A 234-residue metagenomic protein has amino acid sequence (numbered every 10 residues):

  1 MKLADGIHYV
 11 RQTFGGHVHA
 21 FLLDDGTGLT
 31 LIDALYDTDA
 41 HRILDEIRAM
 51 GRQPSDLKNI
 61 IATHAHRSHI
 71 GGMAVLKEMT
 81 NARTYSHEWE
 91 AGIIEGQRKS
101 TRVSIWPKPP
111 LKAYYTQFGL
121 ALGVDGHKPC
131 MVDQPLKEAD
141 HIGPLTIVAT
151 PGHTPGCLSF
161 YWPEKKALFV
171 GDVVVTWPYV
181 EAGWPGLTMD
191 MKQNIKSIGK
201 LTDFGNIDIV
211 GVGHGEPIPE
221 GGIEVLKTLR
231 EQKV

Functional and structural regions predicted by a protein language model:
M1-H8, T116-L120, I142-L145: Short Pro/Gly-enriched beta-strand edge/turn motifs at strand-loop
M1-M50, S159-V175: Conserved beta-strand hairpin/beta-sheet module of binuclear metal-dependent hydrolase folds, prominently
H19, H41-R42, G71-M73, E95-G96 (+2 more regions): Short glycine-/acidic-enriched loop or helix-start segments at secondary-structure transitions that form or flank
T30-I32, I61, T84, A167-F169 (+1 more regions): Residue-level marker for buried hydrophobic side chains located in beta-strands that build the well-ordered beta-sheet
L35-T38, G123-D125, M131, P135 (+1 more regions): Metallo-beta-lactamase
A40, R48-D133, K137, T228-E231: Active-site HxH/HxHxD metal-binding segment of metal-dependent hydrolases
E220-V234: Short, electropositive alpha-helical surface patch
